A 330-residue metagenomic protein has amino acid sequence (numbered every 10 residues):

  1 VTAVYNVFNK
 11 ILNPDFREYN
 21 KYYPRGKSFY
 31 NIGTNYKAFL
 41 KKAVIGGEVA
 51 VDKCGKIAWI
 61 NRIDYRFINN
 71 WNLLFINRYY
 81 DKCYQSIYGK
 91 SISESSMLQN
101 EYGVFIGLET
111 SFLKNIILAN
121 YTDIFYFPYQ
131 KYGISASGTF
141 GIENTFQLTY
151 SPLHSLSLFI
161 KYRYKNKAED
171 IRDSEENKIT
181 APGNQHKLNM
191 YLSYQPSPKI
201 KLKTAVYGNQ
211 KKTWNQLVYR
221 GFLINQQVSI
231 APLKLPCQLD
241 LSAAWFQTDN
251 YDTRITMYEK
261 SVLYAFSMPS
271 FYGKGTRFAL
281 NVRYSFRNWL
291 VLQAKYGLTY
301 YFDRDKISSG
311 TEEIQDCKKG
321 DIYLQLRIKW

Functional and structural regions predicted by a protein language model:
V1-W330: Exposed, low-structure sequence patches enriched in small/polar residues
